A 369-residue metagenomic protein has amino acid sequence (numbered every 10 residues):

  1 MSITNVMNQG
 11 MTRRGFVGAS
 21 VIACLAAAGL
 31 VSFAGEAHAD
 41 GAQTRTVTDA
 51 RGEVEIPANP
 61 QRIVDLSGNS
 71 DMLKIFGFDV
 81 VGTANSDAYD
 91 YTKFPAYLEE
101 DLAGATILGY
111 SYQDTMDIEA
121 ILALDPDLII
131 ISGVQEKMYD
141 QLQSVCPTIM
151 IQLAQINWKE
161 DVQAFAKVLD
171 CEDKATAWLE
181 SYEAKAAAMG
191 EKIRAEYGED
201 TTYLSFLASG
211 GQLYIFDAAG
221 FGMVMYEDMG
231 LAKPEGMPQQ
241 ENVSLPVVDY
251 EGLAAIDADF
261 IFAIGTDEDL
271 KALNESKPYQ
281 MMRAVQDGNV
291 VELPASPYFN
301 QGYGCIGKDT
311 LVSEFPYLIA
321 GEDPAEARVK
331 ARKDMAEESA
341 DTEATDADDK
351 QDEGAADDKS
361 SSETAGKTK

Functional and structural regions predicted by a protein language model:
M1-M11, G15-V31: N-terminal secretory signal peptides
G10, F33-T46, E53, T364-T368: C-terminal segment of N-terminal export signals and the immediately downstream linker at the start of the mature
D49-R51, G109-I118, Q240-Y250: Short helix-initiation/N-cap motifs at beta->coil->alpha
E53, M138-G210, G302-D346: Extracytoplasmic substrate-binding proteins
R62-F76, A177-A232: Basic- and aromatic-lined ligand-binding clefts that recognize polyanionic substrates
L66-A120: A short, structured surface patch at a secondary-structure boundary
I118, L122-I131, P147, A258-D259: Proline-aspartate-enriched helix->loop->beta-strand connector
A123, D140, I256-K369: Structured C-terminal subdomain patch of bacterial secreted/periplasmic proteins
